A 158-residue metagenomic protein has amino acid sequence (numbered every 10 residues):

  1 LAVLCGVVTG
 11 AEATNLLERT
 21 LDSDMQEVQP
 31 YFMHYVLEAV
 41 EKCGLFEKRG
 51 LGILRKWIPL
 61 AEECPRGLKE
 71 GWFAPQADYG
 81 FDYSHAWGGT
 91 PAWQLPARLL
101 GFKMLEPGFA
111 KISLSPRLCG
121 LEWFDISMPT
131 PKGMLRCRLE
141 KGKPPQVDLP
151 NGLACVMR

Functional and structural regions predicted by a protein language model:
L1, F32-Y35, W87-A92: Catalytic-loop motifs flanking and including active-site residues across diverse enzymes
L1-G10, Y35-G44, P96-F102: Well-ordered alpha-helical scaffold segments within catalytic/enzyme domains
L1-M33, G52-P75, W123-D125: Extended glycan-interaction surfaces of carbohydrate-active proteins
V3-G6, S23-Q26, A39-V40, F81-G89: Hydrophobic alpha-helical scaffolding
L16-L21, V40, R136-E140, M157: Alpha-helix C-terminal capping segments
G50-R158: Non-catalytic C-terminal accessory modules of carbohydrate-active enzymes
